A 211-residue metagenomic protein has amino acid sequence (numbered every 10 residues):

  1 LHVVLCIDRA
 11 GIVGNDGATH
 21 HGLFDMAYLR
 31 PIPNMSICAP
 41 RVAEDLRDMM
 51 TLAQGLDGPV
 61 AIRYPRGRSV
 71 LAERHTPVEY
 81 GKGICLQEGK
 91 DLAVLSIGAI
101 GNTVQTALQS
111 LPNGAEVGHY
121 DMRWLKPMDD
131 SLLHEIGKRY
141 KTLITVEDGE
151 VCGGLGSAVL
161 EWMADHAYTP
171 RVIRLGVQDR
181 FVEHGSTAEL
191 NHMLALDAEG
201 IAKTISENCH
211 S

Functional and structural regions predicted by a protein language model:
L1-R9, Y28: A glycine-rich helix N-cap at a beta->alpha junction
C6-I7, I12-G22, G55-S211: Thiamine diphosphate
N15-P33, A39, A43-Q54: Internal gly/pro-rich beta-alpha loop/helix module that stabilizes soluble enzyme cofactors or their anionic handles
